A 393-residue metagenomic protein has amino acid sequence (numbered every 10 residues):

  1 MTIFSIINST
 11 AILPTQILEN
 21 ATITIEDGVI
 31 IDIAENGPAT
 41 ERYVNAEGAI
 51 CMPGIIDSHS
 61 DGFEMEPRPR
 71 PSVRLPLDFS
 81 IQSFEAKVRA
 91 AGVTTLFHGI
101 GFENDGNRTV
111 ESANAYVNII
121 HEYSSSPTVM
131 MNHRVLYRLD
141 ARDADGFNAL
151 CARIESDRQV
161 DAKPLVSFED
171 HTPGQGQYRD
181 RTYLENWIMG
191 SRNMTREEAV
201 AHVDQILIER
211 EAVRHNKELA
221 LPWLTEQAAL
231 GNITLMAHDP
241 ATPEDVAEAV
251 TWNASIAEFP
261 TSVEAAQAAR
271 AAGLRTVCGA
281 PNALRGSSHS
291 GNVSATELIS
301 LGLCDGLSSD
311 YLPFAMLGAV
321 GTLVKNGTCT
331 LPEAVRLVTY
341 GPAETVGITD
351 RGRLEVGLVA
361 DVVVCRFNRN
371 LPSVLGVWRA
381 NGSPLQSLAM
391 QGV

Functional and structural regions predicted by a protein language model:
M1-A39: N-terminal metal-binding scaffold of metallo-dependent hydrolase/deaminase domains
S9, D27-I30, Y340, V356-V393: C-terminal cap of metal-dependent C-N hydrolases
A46-N118: Metal-associated gating/positioning segment near the N- to mid-region
G54-S58, L96-H98, H133-Y137, P164-D170 (+4 more regions): Hydrophobic faces of well-ordered beta-strands that scaffold small-molecule active sites in alpha/beta enzyme cores
F102-N107, E111-P240, D310: Metal-coordinating catalytic core of metallo-dependent amide/deamination hydrolases
R158-K163, A249-I256, A271-V277, G302-D305: Glycine-enriched alpha-helix->loop->beta-strand junction motifs that scaffold or abut catalytic
H215-K217, A237-D239, A257-A266, R285-N292: A general structural motif
L230, A272-N282, G286-C365: His/Asp/Glu-enriched, well-ordered alpha-helical/loop segment that forms or immediately abuts the divalent-metal
